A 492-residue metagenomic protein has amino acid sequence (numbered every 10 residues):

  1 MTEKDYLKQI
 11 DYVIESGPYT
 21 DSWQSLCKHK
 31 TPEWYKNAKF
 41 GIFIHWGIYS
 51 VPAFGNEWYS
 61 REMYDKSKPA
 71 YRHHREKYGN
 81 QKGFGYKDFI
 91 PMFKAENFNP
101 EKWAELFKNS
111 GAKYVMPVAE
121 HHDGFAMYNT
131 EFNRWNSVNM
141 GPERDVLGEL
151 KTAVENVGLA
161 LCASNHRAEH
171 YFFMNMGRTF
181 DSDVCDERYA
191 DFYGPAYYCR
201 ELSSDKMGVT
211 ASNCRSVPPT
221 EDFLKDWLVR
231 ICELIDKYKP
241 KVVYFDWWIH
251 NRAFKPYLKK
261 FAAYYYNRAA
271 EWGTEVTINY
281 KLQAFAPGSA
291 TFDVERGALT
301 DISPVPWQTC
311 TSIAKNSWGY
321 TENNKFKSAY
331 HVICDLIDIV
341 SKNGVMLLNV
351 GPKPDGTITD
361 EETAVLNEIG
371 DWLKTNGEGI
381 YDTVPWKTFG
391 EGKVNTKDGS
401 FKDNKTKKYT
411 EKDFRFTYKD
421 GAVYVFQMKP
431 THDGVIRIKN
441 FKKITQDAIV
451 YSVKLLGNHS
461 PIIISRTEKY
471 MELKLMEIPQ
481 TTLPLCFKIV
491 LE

Functional and structural regions predicted by a protein language model:
M1-E492: Mature catalytic domains of secreted/periplasmic carbohydrate-active enzymes
